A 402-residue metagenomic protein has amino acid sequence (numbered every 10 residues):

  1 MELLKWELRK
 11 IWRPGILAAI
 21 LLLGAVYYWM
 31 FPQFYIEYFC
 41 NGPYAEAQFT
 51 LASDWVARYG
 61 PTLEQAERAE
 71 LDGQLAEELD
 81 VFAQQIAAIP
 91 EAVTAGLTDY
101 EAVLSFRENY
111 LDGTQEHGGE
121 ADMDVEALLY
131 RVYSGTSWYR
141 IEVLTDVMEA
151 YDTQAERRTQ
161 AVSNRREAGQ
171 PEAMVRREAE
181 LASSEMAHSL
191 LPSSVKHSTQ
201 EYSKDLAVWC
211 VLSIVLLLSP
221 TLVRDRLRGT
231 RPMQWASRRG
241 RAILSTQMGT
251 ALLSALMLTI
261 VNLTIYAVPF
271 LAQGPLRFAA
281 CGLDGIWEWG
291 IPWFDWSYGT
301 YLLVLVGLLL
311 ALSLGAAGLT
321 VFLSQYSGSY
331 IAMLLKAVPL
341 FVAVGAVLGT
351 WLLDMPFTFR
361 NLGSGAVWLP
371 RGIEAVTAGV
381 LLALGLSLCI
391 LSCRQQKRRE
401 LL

Functional and structural regions predicted by a protein language model:
M1-L17: Aromatic- and glycine-rich beta-strand/loop motifs that create alpha-glucan
E7, L319-Y326, A383-L402: Junction motif at the cytosolic side of a transmembrane helix
I20-A25, I331-V344: Central hydrophobic cores of alpha-helical transmembrane segments in multi-pass integral membrane proteins
A25-L75, V143-D225, S245-Y330, G363-G379: Secretory targeting signals
A69-S184: Long, solvent-exposed extracytoplasmic domains/loops
D225-P232: Hydrophobic transmembrane alpha-helix segments characteristic of membrane transport and insertion machinery
Q234-R241: Short helix-to-coil transition segments within interhelical loops that connect adjacent transmembrane helices
R238, M248-L253, K336-G363: Hydrophobic alpha-helical transmembrane segments of integral membrane proteins
